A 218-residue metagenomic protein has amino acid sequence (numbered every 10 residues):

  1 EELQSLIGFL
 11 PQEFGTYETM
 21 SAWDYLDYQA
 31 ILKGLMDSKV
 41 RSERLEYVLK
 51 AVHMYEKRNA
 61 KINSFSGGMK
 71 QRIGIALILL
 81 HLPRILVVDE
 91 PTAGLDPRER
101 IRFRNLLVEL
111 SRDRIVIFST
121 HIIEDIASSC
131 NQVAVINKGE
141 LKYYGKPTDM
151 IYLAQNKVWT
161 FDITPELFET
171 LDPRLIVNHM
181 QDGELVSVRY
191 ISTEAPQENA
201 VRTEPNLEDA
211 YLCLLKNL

Functional and structural regions predicted by a protein language model:
E13, E18-L32: Q-loop/switch helix immediately C-terminal to the Walker
D27, I31, K39-K57: Conserved ABC ATPase "signature" region
K61-F65: Conserved ABC ATPase signature
I75: Hydrophobic anchor residue at the start of the ABC signature
L86-D89: Catalytic Walker B motif of ABC-type/P-loop ATPase nucleotide-binding domains
T92-A93, I123: Short loop immediately C-terminal to the Walker-B catalytic DE motif in ABC-type ATPase nucleotide-binding domains
F103-Y190: ABC transporter nucleotide-binding domain
